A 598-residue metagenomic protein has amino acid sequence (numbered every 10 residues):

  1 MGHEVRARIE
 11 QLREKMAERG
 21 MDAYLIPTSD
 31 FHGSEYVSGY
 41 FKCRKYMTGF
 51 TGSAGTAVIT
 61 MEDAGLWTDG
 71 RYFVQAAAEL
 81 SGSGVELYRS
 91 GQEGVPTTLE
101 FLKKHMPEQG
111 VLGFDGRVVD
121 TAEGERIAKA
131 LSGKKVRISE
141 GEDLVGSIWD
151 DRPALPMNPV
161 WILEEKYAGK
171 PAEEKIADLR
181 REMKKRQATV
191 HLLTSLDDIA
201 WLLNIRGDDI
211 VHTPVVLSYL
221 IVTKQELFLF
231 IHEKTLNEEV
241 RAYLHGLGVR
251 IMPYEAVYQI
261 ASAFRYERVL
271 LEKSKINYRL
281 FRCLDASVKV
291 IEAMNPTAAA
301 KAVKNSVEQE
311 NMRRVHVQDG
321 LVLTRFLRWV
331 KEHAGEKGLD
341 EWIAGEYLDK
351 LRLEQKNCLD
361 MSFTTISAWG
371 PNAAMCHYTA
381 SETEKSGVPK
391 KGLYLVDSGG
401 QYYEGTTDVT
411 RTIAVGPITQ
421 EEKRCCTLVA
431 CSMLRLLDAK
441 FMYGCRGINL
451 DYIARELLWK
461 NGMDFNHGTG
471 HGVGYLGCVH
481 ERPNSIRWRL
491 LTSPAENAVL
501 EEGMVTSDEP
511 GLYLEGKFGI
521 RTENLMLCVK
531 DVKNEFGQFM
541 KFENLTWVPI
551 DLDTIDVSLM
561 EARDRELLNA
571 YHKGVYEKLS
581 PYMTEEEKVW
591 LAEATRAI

Functional and structural regions predicted by a protein language model:
M1-I598: Active-site neighborhoods and metal-handling regions in enzymes and metal-associated proteins
